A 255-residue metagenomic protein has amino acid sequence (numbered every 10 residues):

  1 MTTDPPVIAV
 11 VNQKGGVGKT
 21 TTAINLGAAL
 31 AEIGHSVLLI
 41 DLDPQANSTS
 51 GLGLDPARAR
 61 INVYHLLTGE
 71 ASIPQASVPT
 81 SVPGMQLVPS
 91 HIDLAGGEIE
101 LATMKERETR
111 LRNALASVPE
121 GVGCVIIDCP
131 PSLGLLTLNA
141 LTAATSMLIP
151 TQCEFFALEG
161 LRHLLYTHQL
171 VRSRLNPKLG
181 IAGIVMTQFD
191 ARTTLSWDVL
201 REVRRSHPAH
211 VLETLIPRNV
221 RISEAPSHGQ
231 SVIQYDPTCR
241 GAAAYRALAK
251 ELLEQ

Functional and structural regions predicted by a protein language model:
M1-Q255: P-loop NTP-binding core
